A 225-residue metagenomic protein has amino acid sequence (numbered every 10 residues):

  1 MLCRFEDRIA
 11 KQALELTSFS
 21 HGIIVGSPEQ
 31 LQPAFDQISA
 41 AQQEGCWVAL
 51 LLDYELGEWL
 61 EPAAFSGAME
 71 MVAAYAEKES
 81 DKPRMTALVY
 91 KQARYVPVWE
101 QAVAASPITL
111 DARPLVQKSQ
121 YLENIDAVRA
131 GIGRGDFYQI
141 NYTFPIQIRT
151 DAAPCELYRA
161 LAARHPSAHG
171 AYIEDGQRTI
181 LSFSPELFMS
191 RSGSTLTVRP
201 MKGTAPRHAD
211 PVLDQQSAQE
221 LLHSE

Functional and structural regions predicted by a protein language model:
M1-E225: Extended alpha-helical targeting/anchoring segments, especially N-terminal organellar/secretory targeting helices
